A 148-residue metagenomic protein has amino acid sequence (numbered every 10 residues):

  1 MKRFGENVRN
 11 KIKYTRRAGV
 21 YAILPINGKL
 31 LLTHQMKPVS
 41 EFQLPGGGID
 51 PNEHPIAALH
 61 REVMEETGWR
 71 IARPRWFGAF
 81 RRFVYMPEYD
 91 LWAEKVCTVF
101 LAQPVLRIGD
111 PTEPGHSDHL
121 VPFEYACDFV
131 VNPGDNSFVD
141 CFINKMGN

Functional and structural regions predicted by a protein language model:
M1, F77-G78: Local beta-strand/beta-hairpin segments that build beta-sheet-rich folds
M1-Y21: Acidic, metal-coordinating catalytic segment for phosphate/diphosphate chemistry, firing primarily on the Nudix
I26: A cytosolic small-molecule/anion-sensing beta-strand core signal
P38-S40: A conserved beta-turn-beta hairpin within the catalytic core of GNAT-like acetyltransferases that forms part
Q43-G46: A short gly/proline-enriched turn/hairpin at secondary-structure junctions
I49-A72, R82-G134: Unchanged
C127-N148: Charged phosphate-binding loop/patch that engages nucleotide di/tri-phosphates or the phosphate backbone of nucleic
